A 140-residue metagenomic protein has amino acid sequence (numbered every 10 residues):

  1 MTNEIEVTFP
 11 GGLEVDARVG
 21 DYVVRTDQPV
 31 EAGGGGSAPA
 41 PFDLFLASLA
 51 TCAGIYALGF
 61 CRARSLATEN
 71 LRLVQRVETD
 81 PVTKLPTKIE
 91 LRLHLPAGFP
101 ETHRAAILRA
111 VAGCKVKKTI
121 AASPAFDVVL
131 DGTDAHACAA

Functional and structural regions predicted by a protein language model:
M1-A47, I55-A140: Extended beta-strand/beta-hairpin segments
C52: Alpha-helical metal-binding/catalytic segments enriched in His/Glu/Asp
